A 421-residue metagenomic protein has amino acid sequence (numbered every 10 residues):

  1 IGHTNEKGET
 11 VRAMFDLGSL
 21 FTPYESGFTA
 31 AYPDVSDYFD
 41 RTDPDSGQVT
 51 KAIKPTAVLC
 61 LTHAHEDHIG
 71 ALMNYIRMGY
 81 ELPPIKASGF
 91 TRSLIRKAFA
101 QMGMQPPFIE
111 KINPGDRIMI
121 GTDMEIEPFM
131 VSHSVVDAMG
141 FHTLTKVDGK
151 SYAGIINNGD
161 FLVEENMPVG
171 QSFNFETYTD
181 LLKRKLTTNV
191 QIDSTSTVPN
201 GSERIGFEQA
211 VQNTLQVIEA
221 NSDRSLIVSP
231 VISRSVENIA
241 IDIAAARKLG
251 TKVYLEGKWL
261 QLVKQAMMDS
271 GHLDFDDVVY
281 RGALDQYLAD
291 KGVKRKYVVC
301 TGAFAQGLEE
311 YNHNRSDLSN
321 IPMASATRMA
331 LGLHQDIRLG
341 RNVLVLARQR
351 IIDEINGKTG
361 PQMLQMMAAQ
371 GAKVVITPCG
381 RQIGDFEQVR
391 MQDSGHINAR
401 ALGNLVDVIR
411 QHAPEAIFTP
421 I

Functional and structural regions predicted by a protein language model:
I1-V58, H65-E237, I241-K248, K252-Y254 (+1 more regions): His/Asp/Glu-rich metal-coordinating catalytic cores of metallo-dependent phosphodiesterases/hydrolases acting on
S19, T91, S196, S233-S235 (+4 more regions): Active-site-proximal loop/turn and secondary-structure-junction residues that shape catalytic pockets, frequently
D37-G47, H334-R338, A399-A413: Short, basic/hydrophobic alpha-helical segments
H63-H68, H133, Q392-H396, I421: Histidine-centered active-site/metal-ligand motif
F108-D116, V253-A266, F275-Q286, Q349-I351 (+1 more regions): A generic structural motif
V135-M139, T145-T214, A305-Q370, V374-L402: Active-site-proximal loop/helix segments of hydrolase catalytic cores
E203-N342, L346, A368-Q370, V406-A413 (+1 more regions): Hard-cation-handling environments
